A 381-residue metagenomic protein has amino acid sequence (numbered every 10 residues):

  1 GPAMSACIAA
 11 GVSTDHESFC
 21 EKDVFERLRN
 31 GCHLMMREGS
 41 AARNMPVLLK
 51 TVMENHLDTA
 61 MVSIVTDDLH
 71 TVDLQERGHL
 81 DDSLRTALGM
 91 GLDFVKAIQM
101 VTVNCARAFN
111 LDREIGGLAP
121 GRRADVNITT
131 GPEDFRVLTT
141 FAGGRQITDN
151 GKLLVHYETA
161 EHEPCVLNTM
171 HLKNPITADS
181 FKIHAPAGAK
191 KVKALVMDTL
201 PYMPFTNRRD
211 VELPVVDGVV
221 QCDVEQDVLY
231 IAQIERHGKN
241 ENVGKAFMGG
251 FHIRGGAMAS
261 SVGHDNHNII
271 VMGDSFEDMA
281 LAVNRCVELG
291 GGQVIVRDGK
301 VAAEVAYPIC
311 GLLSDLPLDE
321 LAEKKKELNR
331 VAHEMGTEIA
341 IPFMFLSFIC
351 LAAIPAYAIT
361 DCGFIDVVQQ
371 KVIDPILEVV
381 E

Functional and structural regions predicted by a protein language model:
G1-M36, R43-I64, Q75-G89, D93-K96 (+1 more regions): Histidine/acidic residue-rich metal-binding segments in metalloenzymes
I8-A10, G31, M35-E38, T102 (+2 more regions): Short, basic, glycine/proline-bearing loop/turn elements
F19, G39-S40, P132, D274: Structured loop/turn residues at secondary-structure junctions
S40-A42, N104-C105: Acidic, glycine-rich active-site loops and adjacent beta-strand->loop/helix elements that engage anionic groups
A42-R43, R136: Short glycine-rich, flexible loops that bind phosphorylated cofactors or substrates
D67-D68: Active-site metal-binding loops of divalent metal-dependent hydrolases
V72: Active-site-proximal region of nucleotide-activated glycan assembly enzymes, centered on histidine/acidic-rich loops
Q75-G91, V95-E381: Active-site microenvironment of metallo-dependent hydrolases
